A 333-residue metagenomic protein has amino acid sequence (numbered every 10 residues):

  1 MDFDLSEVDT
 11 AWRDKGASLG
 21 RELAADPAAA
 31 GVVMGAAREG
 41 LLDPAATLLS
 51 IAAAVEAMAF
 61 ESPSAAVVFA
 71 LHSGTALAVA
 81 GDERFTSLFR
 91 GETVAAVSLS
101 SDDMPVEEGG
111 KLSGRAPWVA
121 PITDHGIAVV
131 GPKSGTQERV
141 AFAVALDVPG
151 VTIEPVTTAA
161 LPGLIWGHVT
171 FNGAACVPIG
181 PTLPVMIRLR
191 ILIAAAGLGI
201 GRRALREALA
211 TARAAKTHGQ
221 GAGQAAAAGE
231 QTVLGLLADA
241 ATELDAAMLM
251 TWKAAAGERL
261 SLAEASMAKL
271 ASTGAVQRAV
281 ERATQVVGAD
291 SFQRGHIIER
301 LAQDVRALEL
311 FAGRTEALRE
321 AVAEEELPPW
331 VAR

Functional and structural regions predicted by a protein language model:
M1-F60, I191-R333: Alpha-helical interface subdomain recognition
P44-A46, A65-H72, F89, L99: Active-site nucleophile and cofactor-binding loops and adjacent substrate-binding regions of central metabolic enzymes
L48-A54, L88-G91, N172-A175: Structural signature of FAD isoalloxazine-binding scaffolds in flavoprotein oxidoreductases
A54-E56, P63-E83: N-terminal glycine-rich flavin-associated loop
R90-D102, V130: A short, Trp-centered hydrophobic/proline-enriched beta-strand micro-motif
D102-S113, G295-I297: Cytochrome P450 C-terminal beta-domain/meander region
R115-T152: A short core secondary-structure module
W118, L146-P181, R188: Flexible, small-/acidic-enriched active-site or ligand-binding loops
